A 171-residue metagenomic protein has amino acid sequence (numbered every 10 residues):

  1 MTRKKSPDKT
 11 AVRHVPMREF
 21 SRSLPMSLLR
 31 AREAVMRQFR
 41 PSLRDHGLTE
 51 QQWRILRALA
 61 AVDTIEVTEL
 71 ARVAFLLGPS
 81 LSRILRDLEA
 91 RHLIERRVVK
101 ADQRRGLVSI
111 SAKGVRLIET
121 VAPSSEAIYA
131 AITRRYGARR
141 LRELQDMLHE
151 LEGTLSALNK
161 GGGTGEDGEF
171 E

Functional and structural regions predicted by a protein language model:
M1-H46, E171: N-terminal leader segment of winged-helix/HTH proteins
M1-P16, R139-E171: C-terminal regulatory/oligomerization modules of transcriptional regulators
K4-S6, M36, T64, R86-H149 (+1 more regions): Charged, amphipathic alpha-helical coiled-coil/dimerization segments
M26, E33, R37-S80, K160-E166: N-terminal helix-turn-helix DNA-binding core of bacterial DNA-binding proteins
R44, F75, R134, G153-S156: A general structural signal for alpha-helical elements within enzymatic catalytic domains
